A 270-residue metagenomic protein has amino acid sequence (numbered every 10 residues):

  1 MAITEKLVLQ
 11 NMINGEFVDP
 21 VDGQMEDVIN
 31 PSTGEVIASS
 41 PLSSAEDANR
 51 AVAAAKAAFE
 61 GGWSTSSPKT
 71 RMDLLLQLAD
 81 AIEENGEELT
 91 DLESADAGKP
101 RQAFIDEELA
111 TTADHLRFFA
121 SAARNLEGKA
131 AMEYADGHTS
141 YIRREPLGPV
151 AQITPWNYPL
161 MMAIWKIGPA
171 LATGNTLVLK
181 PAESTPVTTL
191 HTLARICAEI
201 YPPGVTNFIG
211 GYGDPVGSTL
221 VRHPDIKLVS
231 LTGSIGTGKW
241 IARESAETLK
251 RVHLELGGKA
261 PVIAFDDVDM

Functional and structural regions predicted by a protein language model:
M1-S39, D73, Q77, N125-I153: Terminal low-complexity tails and localization/encapsulation signals of metabolic enzymes
E5, S44, A97, I105-E108 (+4 more regions): Residue-level signature of the cytosolic catalytic core of signaling kinases
N11-I13, D27-N30, S40-R50, Y201-V205 (+1 more regions): Histidine- and aromatic-rich ligand-binding microenvironments
I29, S43, S66, P215 (+1 more regions): Residue-level signal for the nucleotide or nucleotide-sugar donor/cofactor binding architecture
T33, D47, E88, D225 (+1 more regions): Residue-level recognition of oxygen-bearing side chains
I37-L126: Glycine-rich loop-to-alpha-helix module at the N-terminal edge of alpha/beta enzyme cores
G128-M270: Rossmann-like NAD(P) dinucleotide-binding subdomain of oxidoreductase/dehydrogenase enzymes
